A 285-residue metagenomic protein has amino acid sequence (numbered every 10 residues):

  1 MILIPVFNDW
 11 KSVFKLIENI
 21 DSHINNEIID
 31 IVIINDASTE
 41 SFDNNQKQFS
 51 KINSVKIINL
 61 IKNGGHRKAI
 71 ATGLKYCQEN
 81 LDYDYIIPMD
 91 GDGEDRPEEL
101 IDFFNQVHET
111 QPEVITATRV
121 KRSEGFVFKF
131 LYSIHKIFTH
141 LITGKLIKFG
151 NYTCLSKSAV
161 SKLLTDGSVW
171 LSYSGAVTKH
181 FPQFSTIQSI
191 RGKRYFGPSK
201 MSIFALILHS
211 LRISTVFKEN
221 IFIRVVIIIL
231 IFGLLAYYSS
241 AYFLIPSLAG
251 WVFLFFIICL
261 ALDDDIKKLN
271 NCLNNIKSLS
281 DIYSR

Functional and structural regions predicted by a protein language model:
M1-P5, N59: Short hydrophobic beta-strand elements that form part of the catalytic alpha/beta core underpinning NDP-sugar/donor
N8, D36-S38, G64: Conserved short acidic donor-positioning loop in nucleotide-sugar-dependent glycosyltransferases
D9-H23: Short, well-formed alpha-helical segments that are part of the catalytic scaffolds of diverse glycosyltransferases
I28-S38, I58-L60: Short beta-strand/loop segment that forms part of the nucleotide-sugar
N35-N44, G93-E94: A conserved acidic beta->alpha catalytic loop
I61-K62, H66-Y76, Y85-P88, E94-L171 (+1 more regions): Acceptor/aglycone-binding surface of glycosyltransferases and processive sugar-polymer synthases
V107, S161-N220: Catalytic donor/gating beta->alpha subdomain of glycosyltransferases that bind UDP-sugars
F222-R285: Membrane-embedded multi-pass helical conduit in multi-pass membrane proteins, especially envelope-biosynthetic
